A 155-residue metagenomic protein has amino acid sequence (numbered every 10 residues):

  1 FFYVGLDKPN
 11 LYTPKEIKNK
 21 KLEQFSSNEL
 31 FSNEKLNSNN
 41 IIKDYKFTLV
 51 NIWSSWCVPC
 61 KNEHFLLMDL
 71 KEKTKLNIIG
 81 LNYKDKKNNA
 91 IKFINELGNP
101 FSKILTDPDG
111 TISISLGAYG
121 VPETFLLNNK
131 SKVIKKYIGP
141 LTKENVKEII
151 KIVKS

Functional and structural regions predicted by a protein language model:
F1-L30, S155: N-terminal targeting signals for export/organelle localization
F25-T48: A short beta-strand-turn-helix
K46-T48, I52-W56, G120: Short pre-active-site segment immediately N-terminal to redox-active cysteine/selenocysteine motifs in thiol-based
L49-V50, I78, T124: Hydrophobic beta-strand anchors of alpha/beta hydrolase catalytic cores
I52-D69: Conserved redox-active cysteine motifs that mediate thiol-disulfide chemistry, especially di-cysteine Cys-X(1-2)-Cys
V58, D85-N89, T111, L141-E144: Short alpha-helical
E72, N77-D109, V121: Conserved segment of the thioredoxin-like fold in thiol-based oxidoreductases
N95-P100, D107-K154: Thiol/disulfide oxidoreductase modules built on the thioredoxin-like
